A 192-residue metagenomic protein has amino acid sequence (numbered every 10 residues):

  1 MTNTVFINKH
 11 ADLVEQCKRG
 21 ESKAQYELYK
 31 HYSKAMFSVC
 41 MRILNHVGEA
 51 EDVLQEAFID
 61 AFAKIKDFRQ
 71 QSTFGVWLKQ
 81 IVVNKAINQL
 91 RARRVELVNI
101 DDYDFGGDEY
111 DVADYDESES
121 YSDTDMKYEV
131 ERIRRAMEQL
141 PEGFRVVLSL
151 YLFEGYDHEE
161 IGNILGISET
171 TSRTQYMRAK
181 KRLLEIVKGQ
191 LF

Functional and structural regions predicted by a protein language model:
M1-I7, Q16, V98-D101, R132 (+3 more regions): C-terminal edge and immediately downstream basic/flexible tail or linker adjoining helix-turn-helix-like DNA-binding
T2-N3, K18-E27, F37-E56, E169 (+1 more regions): Short, charged helix-capping/linker segments at alpha-helix termini
F6-I7, E96-D123: Internal acidic/polar
K18-R19, N45, Q55-T73, A92-R94: Sigma70-family region 2
S38, D52-I59, S72-N84: Structural recognition of an alpha-helix C-terminal capping motif at a helix-to-coil junction
K66-R69, Q80-D101, M126: Arg/Lys-rich amphipathic alpha helix in sigma70-family domain 2
R91-R94, L140, R145, Q175 (+1 more regions): Short, Lys/Arg-enriched C-terminal cap helix and immediately downstream tail that follows
E131-V146, L150-T171: Helix-turn-helix DNA-binding module
